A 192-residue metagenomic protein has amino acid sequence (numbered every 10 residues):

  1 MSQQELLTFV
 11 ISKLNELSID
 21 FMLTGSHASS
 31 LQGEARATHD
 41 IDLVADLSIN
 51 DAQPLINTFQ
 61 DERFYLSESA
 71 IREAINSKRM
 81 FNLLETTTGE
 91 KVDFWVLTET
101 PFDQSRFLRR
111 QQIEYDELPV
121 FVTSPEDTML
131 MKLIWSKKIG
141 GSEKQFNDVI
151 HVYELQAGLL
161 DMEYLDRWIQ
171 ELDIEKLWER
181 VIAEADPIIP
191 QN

Functional and structural regions predicted by a protein language model:
M1-N192: Compositionally biased terminal segments of proteins
